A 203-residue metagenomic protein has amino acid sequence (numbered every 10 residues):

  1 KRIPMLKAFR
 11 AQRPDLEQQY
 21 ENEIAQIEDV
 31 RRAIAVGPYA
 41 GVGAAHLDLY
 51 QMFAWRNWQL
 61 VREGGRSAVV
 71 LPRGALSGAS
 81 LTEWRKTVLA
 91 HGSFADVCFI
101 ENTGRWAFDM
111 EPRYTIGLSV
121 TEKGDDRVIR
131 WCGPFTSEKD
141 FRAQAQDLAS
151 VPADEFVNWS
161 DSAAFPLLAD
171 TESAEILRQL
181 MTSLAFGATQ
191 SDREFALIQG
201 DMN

Functional and structural regions predicted by a protein language model:
K1-A40, L60-R62, C98, T103-N203: Polynucleotide-recognition surfaces of large bacterial nucleic-acid defense/processing enzymes
M5, Y39-W58: Glycine-rich S-adenosyl-L-methionine
V42-H46, S77, F108: Alpha-helix N-cap/helix-initiation motif
F53-R56, V70-L71, W84: Short, hydrophobic/aromatic alpha-helical segments in well-folded domains
G65: Glycine-centered, small-residue-biased loops immediately flanking beta-strands in adenine/cofactor-binding cores
L71-S77, R105: Conserved short loop/turn motifs at secondary-structure junctions
P72-R73, L81-K86, W131-P134: Composition- and surface-driven signal marking solvent-exposed, interaction-prone regions in large proteins
S80-C98: Conserved Class I S-adenosyl-L-methionine
